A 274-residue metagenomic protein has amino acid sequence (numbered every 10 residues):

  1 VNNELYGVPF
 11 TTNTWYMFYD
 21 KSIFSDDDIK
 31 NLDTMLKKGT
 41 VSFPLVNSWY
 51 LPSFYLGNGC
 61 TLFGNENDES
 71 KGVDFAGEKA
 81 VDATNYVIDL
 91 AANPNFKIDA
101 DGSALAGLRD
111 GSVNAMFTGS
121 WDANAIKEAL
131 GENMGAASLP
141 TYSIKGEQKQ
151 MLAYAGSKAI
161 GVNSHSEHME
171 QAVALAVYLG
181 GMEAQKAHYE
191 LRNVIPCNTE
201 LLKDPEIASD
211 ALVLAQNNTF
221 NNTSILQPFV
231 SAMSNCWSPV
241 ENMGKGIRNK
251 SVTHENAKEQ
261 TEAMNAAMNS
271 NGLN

Functional and structural regions predicted by a protein language model:
V1-I29, L45-D68, Y154-V162, C236-K245: Periplasmic solute-binding protein
V1-Y16, K37, A137-S138, K145 (+1 more regions): Hinge/lid segment of periplasmic solute-binding proteins
K30, K97-D110, W121: Short helix-initiation/N-cap motifs at beta->coil->alpha
M35-L36, Y55, A106-G111: Hydrophobic residues within well-ordered alpha-helices
E69-D99: Glycine-centered hinge/linker elements that transmit conformational signals in sensory and ligand-binding systems
K97, N114-G119, G135-A137: Paired acidic/hydrophobic, glycine-rich loop segments that form the ligand-binding mouth/hinge of periplasmic-binding
E128-L191: Extracytoplasmic/periplasmic substrate-recognition and gating elements
V194-I195, E200, L212-N269: C-terminal capping/gating helix-and-loop segments adjacent to ligand/active sites or protein-protein/ligand interfaces
